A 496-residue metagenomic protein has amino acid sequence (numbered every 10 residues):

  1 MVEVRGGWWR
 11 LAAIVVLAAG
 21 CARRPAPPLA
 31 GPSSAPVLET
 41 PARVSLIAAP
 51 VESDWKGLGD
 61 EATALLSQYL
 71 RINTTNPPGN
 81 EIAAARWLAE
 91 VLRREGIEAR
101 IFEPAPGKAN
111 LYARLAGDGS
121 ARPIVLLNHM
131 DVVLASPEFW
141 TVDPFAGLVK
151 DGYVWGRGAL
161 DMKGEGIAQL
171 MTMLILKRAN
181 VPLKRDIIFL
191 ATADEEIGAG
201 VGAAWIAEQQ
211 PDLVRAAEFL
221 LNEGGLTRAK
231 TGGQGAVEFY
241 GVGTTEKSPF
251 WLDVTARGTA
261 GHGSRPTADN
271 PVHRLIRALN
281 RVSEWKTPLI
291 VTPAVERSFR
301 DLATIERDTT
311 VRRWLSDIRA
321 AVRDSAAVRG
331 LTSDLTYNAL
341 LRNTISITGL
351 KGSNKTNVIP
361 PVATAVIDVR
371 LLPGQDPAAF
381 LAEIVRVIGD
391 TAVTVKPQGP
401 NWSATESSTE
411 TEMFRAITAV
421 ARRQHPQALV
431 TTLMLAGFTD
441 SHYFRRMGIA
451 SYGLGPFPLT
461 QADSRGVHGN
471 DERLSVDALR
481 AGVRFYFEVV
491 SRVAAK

Functional and structural regions predicted by a protein language model:
M1-A12: Bacterial N-terminal signal peptides that target proteins for export
A18-G20: C-terminal motif of bacterial Sec signal peptides marking the signal peptidase cleavage site
R24-L29, P36-R157, L176-R185, I367: Acidic/His- and Gly-rich active-site-bordering loop/insert found across diverse amide/peptide-bond hydrolases
G119-A121, R228-K230, P288-N357, P361-V362 (+2 more regions): An extended, acidic, His-containing surface patch that forms the Zn2+-binding/catalytic region of metallohydrolases
M130-D131, V282-T287, V385-V393: A common structural junction motif
Y153-V154, L160-G241: Acidic/histidine-rich catalytic neighborhood of metal-dependent amide-processing enzymes
G200, A204-I206, T259, S264-K286: A short core secondary-structure module
D269, F380-I388: Short amphipathic alpha-helices in soluble, non-transmembrane regions that often serve as interface/regulatory elements
